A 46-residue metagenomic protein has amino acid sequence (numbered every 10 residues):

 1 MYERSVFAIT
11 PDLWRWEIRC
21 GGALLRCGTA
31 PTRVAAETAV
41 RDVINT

Functional and structural regions predicted by a protein language model:
M1-R15, T38, N45-T46: Short N-terminal "domain-start" leader segments that mark the transition from disordered tails or signal peptides into
R4-S5, A23-R26, V40: Generic hydrophobic/packing signal
G21-A35: A short, exposed loop/beta-hairpin motif centered on an aromatic-Gly-Thr core
T29-T32, V40-I44: Glycine-rich loops and low-complexity Gly/Arg-rich segments that provide flexible linkers or classic glycine-based
